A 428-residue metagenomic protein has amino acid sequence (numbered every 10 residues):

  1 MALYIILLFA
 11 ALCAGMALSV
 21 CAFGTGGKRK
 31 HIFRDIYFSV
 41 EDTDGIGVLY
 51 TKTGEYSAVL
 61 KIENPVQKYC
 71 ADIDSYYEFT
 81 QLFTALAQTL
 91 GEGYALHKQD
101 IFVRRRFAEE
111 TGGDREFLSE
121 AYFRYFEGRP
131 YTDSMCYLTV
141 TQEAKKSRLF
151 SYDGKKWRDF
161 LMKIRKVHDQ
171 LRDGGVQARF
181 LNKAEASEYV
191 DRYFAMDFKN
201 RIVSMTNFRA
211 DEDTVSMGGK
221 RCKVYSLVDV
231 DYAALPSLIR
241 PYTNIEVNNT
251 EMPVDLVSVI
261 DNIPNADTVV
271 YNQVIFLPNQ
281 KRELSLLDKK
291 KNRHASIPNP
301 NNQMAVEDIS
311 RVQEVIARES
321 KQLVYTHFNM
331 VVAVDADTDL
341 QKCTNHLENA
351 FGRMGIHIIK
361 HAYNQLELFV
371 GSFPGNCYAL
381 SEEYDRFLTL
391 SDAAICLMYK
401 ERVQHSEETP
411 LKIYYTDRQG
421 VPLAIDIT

Functional and structural regions predicted by a protein language model:
A2-E401: Extended, folded cores of ATP/NTP-driven motor/assembly subunits in large transport and secretion machines
E401-T428: Active-site-adjacent "gating/activation" loops or surface patches in catalytic cores
